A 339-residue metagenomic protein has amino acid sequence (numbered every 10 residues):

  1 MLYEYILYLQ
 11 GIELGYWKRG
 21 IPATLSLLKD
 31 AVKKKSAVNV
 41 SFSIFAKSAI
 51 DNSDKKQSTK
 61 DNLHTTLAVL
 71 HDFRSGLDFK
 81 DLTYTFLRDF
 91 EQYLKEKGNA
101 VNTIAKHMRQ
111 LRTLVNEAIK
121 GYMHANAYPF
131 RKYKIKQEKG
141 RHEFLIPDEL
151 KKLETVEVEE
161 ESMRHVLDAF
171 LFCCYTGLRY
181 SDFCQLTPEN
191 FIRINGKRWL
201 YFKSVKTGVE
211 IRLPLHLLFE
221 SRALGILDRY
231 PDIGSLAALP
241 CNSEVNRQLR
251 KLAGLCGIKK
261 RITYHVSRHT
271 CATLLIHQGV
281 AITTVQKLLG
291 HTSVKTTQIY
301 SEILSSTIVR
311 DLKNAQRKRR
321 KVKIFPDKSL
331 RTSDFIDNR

Functional and structural regions predicted by a protein language model:
E4-L7, V69-D72, L77-L82, E96-P129 (+1 more regions): N-terminal DNA-binding recognition helix of tyrosine site-specific recombinases/integrases
P22-K97: Basic/aromatic-enriched alpha-helical hairpins
A105, A125-Y180: Basic, Lys/Arg- and aromatic-enriched nucleic-acid-binding interface segment
K139, V205-K251: C-terminal catalytic core of Y-nucleophile DNA break-rejoin enzymes
F144, S204-G208, L289, S293-N314: Catalytic-site neighborhood detector that most strongly recognizes the C-terminal catalytic loop/helix of tyrosine
L171, Y175, S181-D182, R268-K295 (+2 more regions): C-terminal catalytic core of tyrosine-transesterase DNA break-rejoin enzymes
T176, Q185-L224: Conserved tyrosine-mediated DNA breakage-rejoining catalytic core shared by Y-recombinases
A315-R339: C-terminal secondary-structure termini that scaffold catalytic or DNA-interacting sites
